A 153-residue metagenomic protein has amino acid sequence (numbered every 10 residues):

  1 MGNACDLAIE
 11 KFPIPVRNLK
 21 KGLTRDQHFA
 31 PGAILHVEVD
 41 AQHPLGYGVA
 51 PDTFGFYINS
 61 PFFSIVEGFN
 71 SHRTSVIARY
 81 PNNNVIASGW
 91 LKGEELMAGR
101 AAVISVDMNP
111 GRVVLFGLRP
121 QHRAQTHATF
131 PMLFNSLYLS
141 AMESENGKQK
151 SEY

Functional and structural regions predicted by a protein language model:
M1-A8, P110, F116, S136: Short alpha-beta junction capping motif
M1-G48: A glycine-rich, often tryptophan-bearing local segment used as a flexible ligand/cofactor-contacting loop or short
N18, A33-T126, A141-N146: Catalytic beta-strand/loop cores that center a nucleophilic Ser/Cys/Thr and support acyl-enzyme chemistry
L23-R25, H122, F134: Bulky hydrophobic/aromatic packing residues
T129-S140: Short amphipathic C-terminal alpha-helix that caps PH/PH-like domains
N146-Y153: Short, basic, low-complexity termini and linkers enriched in Ser/Thr/Gly/Pro that act as targeting/leader peptides
